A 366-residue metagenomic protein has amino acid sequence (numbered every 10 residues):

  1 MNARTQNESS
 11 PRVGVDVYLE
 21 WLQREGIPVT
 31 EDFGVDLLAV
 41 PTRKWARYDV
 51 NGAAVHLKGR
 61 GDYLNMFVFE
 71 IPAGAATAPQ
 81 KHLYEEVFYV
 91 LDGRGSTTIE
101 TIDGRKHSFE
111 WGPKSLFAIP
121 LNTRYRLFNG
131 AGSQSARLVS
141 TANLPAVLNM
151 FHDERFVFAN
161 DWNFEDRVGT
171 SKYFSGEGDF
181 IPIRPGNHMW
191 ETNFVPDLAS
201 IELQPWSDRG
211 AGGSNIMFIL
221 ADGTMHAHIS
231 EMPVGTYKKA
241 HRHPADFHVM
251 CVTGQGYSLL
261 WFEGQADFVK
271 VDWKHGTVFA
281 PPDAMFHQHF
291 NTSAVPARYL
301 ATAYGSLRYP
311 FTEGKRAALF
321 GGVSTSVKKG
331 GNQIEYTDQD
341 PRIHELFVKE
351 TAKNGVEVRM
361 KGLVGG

Functional and structural regions predicted by a protein language model:
M1-D62, D153-T224, H228, Q333-G366: A short, N-terminal "cap"/entry segment at the start of jelly-roll beta-barrel domains of the cupin/DSBH fold
R47-A54, N65-H82, A211, H228-H243 (+1 more regions): Conserved short histidine dyad/triad with adjacent acidic residue
M66-I71, E100, F128-G130, A227-E231 (+6 more regions): A structural feature that tracks compact, well-ordered secondary-structure segments with a strong bias toward
V68-F69, P79-K81, E85-V90, S108-F109 (+5 more regions): His/acidic/aromatic-lined binding-pocket segments of jelly-roll/cupin-type domains and related regulatory beta-sandwich
P72-A73, L83-I102, P233-V234, H243-E263: Glycine- and acidic-residue-biased ligand/ion/polar-headgroup-sensing regions
T77-P79, T97-E100, F109, F117-I119 (+6 more regions): Short beta-strand His + acidic residue motifs that chelate non-heme Fe in jelly-roll/DSBH and cupin folds
V87-Y89, A118, S133-D153, V249-M250 (+2 more regions): A short hydrophobic beta-strand segment most commonly corresponding to one strand of the jelly-roll/cupin
T101-P120, E263-D283: Short acidic-glycine-tyrosine-enriched beta hairpin
